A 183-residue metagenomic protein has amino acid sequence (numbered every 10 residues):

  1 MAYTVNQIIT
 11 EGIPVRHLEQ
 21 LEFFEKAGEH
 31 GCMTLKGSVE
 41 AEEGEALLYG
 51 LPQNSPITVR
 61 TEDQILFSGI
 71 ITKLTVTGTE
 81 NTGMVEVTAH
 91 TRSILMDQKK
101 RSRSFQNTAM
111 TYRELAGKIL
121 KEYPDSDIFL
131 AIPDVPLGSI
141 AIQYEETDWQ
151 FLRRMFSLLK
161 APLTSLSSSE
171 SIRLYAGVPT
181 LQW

Functional and structural regions predicted by a protein language model:
M1-S102, L158: Assembly/oligomerization scaffold segments
K26, N81-T82, D125-S126, S169-E170: Edge/loop elements at the starts and ends of beta-strands within beta-rich repeat scaffolds
S68-G69, D125-I128, P162-T164: Short secondary-structure capping/junction motifs at helix and strand boundaries
K73-T75, M84-V85, T91-S93, I132-W183: Short beta-strand-centered interaction patches in the first periplasmic/extracellular domains of large envelope
R92, A109-F129: Glycine-rich, acidic and aromatic/proline-enriched surface loops and short helix-turn segments that act as binding
K99-S102, Y112, A116-G117, D148-F151 (+1 more regions): Long, intrinsically disordered, low-complexity accessory segments associated with secretion and vesicular trafficking
K100-A109, G138-I142: Second-shell loop/turn segments in exported
